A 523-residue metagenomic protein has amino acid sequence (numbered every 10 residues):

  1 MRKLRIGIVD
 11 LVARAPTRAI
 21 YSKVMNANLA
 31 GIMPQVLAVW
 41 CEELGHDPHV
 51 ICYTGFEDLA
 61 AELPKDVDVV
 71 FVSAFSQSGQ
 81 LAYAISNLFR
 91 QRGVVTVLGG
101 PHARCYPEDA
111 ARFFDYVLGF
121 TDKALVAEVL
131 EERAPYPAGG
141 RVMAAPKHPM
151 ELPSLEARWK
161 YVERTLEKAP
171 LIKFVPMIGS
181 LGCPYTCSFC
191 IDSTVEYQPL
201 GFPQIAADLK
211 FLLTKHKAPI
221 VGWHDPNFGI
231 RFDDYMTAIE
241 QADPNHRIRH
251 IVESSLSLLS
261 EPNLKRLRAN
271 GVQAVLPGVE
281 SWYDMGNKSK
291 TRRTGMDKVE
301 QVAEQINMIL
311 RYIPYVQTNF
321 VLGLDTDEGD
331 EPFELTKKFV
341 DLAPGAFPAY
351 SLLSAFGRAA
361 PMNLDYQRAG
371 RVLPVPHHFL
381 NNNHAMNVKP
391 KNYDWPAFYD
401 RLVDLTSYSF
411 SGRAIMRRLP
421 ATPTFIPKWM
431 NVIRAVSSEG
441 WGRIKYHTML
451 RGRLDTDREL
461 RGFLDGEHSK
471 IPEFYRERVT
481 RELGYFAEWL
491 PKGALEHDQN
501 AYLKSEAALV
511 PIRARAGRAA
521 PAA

Functional and structural regions predicted by a protein language model:
M1-I8, E42-D47, K65, E163-T165 (+2 more regions): Radical SAM enzyme core and accessory elements
R2-H216: Acidic, low-complexity intrinsically disordered segments
R14-R18, D109, Y185, R231-F232 (+5 more regions): Flexible glycine/acidic-rich beta-alpha junction loops that bind and position SAM and/or redox cofactors in anaerobic
A38-D47, K215-H216, N270, Q305-V316 (+2 more regions): A structural motif corresponding to the C-terminal end of an alpha-helix and its immediate exit/capping segment
G100-C105, L256, L322, S354: Short beta-alpha junction loops
D109-E128, N270-V275, T336-Y350: Structural recognition of alpha->loop->beta junctions
P153-T326, E334-K338: Radical SAM [4Fe-4S] cluster-binding motif and immediate context
